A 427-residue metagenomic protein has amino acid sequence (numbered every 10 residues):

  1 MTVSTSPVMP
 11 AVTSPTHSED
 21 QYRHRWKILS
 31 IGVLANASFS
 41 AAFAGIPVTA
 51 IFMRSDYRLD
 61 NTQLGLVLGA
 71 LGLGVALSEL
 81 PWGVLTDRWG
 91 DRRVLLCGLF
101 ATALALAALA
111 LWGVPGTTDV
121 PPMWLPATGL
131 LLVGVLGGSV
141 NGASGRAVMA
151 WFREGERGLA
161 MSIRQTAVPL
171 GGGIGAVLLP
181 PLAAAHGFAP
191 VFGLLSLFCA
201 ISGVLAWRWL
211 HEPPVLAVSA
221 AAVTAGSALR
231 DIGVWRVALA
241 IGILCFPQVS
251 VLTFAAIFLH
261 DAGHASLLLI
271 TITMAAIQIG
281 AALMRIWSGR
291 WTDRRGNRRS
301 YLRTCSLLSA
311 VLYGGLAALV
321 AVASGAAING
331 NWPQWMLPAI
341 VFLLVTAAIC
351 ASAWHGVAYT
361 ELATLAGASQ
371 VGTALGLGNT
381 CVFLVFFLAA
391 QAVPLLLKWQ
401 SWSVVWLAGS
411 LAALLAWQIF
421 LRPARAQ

Functional and structural regions predicted by a protein language model:
T13-Y22, H211-A238: Juxtamembrane intracellular "pre-TM" segments in multi-pass secondary transporters
I46-P47, V234-Q278, H355: Extracytoplasmic gate region of multi-pass secondary transporters
L77-T117: Conserved MFS/SLC helix-loop-helix module at the cytosolic interface between two early adjacent transmembrane helices
S78-D91, M284-N297, L397: Helix-to-loop junctions at the C-terminal end of transmembrane segments in multipass secondary transporters
R88-L99, R294-L307: Cytoplasmic membrane-interface "Motif A"-like loop-to-helix N-cap segments of 12-TM Major Facilitator Superfamily
G129-A167: Cytoplasmic helix-loop-helix junction between adjacent transmembrane helices in 12-TM secondary transporters
I163-L210: Helix-loop-helix hairpin linking two adjacent transmembrane segments in secondary transporters
R299-A358: C-terminal transmembrane helical hairpin of 12-TM major facilitator-type secondary transporters
